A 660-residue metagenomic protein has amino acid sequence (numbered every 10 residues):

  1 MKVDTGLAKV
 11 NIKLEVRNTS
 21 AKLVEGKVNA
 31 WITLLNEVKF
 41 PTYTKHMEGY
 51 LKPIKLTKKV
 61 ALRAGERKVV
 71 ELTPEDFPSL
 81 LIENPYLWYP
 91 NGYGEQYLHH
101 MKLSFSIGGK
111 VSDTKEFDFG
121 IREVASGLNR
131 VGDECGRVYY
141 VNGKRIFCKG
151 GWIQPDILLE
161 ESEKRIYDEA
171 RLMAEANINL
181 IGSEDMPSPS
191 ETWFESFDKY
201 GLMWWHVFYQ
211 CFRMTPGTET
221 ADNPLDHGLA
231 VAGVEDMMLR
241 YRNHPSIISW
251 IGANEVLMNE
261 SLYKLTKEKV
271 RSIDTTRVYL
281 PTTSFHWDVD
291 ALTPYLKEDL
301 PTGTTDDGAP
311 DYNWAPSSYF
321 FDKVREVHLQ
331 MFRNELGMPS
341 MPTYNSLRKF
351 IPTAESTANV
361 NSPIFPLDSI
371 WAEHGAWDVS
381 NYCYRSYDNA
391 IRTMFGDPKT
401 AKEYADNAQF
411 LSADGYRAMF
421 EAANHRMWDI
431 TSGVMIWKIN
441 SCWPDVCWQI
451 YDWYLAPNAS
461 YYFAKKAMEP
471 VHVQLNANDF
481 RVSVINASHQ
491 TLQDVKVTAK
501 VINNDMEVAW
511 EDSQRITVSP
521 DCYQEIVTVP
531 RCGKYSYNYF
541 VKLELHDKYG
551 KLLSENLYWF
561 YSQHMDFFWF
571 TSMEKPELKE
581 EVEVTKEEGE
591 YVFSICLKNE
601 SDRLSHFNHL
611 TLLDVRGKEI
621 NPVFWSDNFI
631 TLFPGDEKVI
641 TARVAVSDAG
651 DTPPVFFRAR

Functional and structural regions predicted by a protein language model:
M1-E184, S188, M427-T431, A456 (+1 more regions): Secreted/periplasmic carbohydrate-active enzymes, especially glycoside hydrolases
T19-K22, W250, S318-I502: Substrate-binding clefts and catalytic carboxylate motifs of secreted carbohydrate-active enzymes
S104-G109, T192, S196-Y200, R240 (+6 more regions): Alpha-helical structural signal in soluble globular domains
K110-R213, D222-S249, A372-D406, F410 (+1 more regions): Active-site-adjacent substrate/metal-binding segments within catalytic domains of carbohydrate-active enzymes
R171-M173, N179-D222, K267-S272, T276-L280 (+4 more regions): Aromatic-lined substrate-binding rim segments of carbohydrate-active enzymes
K199, E219-L296, L411, Y454-L455: Active-site neighborhood of glycoside hydrolase catalytic domains
M214-N223, G252, E511-S513, E525: Short beta-alpha connecting loops at secondary-structure transitions that line or flank enzyme active sites
